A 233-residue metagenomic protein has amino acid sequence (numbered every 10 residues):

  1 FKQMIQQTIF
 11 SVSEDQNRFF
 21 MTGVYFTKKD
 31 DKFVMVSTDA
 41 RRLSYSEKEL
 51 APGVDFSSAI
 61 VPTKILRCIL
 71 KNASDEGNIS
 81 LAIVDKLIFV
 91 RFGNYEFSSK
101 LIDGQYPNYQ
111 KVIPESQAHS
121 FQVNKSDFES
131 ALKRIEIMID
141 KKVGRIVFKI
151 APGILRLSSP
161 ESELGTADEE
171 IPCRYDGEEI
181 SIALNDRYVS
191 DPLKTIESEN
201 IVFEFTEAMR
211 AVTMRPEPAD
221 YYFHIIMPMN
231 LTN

Functional and structural regions predicted by a protein language model:
F1-N233: Structural preference for solvent-exposed beta-strand-turn elements and adjacent flexible terminal/loop segments within
